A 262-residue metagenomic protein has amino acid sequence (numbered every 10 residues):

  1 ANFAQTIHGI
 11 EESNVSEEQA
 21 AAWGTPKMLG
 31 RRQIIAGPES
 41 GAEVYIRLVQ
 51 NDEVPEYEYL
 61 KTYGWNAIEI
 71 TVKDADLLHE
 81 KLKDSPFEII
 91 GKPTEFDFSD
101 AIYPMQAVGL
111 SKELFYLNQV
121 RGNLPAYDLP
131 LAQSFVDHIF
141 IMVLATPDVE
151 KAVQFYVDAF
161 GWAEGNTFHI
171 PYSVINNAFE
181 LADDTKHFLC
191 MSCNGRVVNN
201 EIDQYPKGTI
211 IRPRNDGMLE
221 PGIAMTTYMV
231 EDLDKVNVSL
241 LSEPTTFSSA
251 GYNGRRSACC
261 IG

Functional and structural regions predicted by a protein language model:
A1-A4, L82, K112, A152-V157 (+1 more regions): Conserved active-site tyrosine of GNAT-family acetyltransferases
A1-S40, I46-R47, E53: Hydrophobic, helix-prone linear segments
E11-V15, K151, H169-S173: Short glycine/proline-centered loop/turn elements that form peptide/ligand docking sites
V15-A21, E53-Y57, N123-D128, Y172-N177 (+1 more regions): A short, acidic/glycine-rich surface segment
L29, I34, E43-V49, E69-F135 (+4 more regions): Vicinal oxygen chelate
Y63-A67, I139, I223: Eukaryotic phosphotyrosine signaling hubs
F160-E164: Signal-transducing coiled-coil/dimerization helices and immediately adjacent hinge/linker segments that couple sensory
L219-Y228: Low-complexity, glycine/alanine/valine/leucine- and proline-rich hydrophobic stretches
